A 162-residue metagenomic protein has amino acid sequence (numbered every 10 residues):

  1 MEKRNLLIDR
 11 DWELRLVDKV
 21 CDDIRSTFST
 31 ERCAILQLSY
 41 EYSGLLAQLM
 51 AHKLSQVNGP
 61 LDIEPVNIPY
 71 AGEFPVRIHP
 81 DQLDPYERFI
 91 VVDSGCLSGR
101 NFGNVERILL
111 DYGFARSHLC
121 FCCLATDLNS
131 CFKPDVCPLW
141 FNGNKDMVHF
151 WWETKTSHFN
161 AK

Functional and structural regions predicted by a protein language model:
M1-K162: PRPP-associated nucleotide enzymes
